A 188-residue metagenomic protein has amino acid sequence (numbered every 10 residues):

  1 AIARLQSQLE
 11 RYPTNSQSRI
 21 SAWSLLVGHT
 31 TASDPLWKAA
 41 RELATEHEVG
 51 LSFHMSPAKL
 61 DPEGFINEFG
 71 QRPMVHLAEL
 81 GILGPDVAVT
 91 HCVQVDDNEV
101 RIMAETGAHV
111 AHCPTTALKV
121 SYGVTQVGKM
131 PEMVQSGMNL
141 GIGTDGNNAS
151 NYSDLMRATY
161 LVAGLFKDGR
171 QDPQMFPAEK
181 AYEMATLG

Functional and structural regions predicted by a protein language model:
A1-V93, N98: Metal-coordinating catalytic core of metallo-dependent amide/deamination hydrolases
S24, H54, V89, M103 (+4 more regions): Divalent metal-coordination and catalytic microenvironments
E48-V49, A108, M138, D168: Short glycine/serine/threonine/alanine-rich loop segments
A58-L60, A117-V120, N148-S150: Short gly/pro/ser/thr-enriched loop/turn and capping motifs at secondary-structure boundaries
I66-Q71, T90-D96, K119-Q126, N151-S153 (+1 more regions): A general structural motif
E79-D86, P131-G188: His/Asp/Glu-enriched, well-ordered alpha-helical/loop segment that forms or immediately abuts the divalent-metal
A104-V134, M138-T144: A conserved active-site cap/scaffold subdomain adjacent to cofactor or substrate pockets
